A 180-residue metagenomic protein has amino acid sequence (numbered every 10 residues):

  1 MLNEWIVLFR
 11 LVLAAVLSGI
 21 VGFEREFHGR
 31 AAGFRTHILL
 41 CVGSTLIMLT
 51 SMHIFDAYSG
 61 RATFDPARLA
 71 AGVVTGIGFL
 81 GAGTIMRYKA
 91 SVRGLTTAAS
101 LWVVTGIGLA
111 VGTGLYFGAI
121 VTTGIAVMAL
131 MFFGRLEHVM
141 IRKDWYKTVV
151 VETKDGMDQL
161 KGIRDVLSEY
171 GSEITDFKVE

Functional and structural regions predicted by a protein language model:
M1-A67: Alpha-helical transmembrane segments and their membrane-interface boundaries that form or gate the permeation pathway
L2, I6-L11, V16-G19, I77 (+2 more regions): Hydrophobic alpha-helical transmembrane segments of small proteolipidic membrane proteins, enriched in energy-coupled
G19-R30, F79-V92, R135: C-terminal ends of transmembrane helices
H28, A32, I54-S59, K89-A90 (+1 more regions): Membrane-interfacial segments
L39-L49, G72, A99-G112, G156: Small-residue-rich segments of transmembrane alpha-helices in multi-pass membrane proteins, especially helix faces
M48-F55, I107-L115, M131-M140: Juxtamembrane membrane-interface segments at transmembrane alpha-helix termini
P66-W102: Ordered, amphipathic secondary-structure segments that act as subunit-interaction surfaces in large macromolecular
L115-V179: Canonical alpha-helical transmembrane segment with a positive-inside/aromatic-interface signature
